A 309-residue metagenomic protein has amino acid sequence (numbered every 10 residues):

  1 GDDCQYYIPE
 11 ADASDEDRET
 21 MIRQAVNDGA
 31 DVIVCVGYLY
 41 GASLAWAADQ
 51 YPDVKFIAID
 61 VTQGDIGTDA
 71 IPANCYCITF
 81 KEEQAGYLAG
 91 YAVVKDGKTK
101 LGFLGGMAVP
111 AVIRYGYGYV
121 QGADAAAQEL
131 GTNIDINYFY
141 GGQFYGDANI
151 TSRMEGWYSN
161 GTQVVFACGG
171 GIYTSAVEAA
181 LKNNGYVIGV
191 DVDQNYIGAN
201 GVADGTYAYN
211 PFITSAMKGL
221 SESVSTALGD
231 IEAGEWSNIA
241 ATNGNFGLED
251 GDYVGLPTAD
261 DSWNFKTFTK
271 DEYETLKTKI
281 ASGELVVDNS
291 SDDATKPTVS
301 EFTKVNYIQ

Functional and structural regions predicted by a protein language model:
G1-Q309: A residue-level marker of the well-folded mature domains of exported/periplasmic proteins
